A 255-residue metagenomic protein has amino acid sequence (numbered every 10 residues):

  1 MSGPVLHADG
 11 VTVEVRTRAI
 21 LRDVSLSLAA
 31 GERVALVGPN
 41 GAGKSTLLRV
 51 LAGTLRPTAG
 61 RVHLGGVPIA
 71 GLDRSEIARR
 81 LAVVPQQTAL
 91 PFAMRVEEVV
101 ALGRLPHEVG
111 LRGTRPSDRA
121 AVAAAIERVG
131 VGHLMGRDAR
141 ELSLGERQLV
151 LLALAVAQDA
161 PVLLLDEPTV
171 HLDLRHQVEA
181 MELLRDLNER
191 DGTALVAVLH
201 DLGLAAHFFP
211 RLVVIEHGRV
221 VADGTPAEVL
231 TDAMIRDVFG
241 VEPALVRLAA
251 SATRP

Functional and structural regions predicted by a protein language model:
V37-P39: The feature captures the beta-strand-to-loop junction immediately N-terminal to the Walker
A52: Helix-to-loop junction immediately C-terminal to a conserved catalytic motif
G60-P68, I77: Conserved ABC transporter NBD signature motif
G113, D138-L142, E146: Conserved ABC ATPase signature
L163-E167: Catalytic Walker B motif of ABC-type/P-loop ATPase nucleotide-binding domains
